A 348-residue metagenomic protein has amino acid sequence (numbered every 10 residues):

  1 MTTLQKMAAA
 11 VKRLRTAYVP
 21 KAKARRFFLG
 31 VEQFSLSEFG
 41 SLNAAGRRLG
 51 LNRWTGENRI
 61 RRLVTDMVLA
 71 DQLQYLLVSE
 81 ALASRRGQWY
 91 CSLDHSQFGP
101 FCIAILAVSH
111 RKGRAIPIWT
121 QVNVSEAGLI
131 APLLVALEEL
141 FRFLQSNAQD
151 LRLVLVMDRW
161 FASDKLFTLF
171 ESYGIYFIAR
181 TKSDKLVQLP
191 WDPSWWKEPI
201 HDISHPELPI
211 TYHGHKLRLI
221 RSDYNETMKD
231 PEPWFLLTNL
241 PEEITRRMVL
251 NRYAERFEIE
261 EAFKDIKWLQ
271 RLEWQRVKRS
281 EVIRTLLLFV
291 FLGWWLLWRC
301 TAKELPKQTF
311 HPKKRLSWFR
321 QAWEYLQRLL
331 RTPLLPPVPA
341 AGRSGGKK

Functional and structural regions predicted by a protein language model:
M1-F39, Q74-Y75, S84-W89, P100 (+1 more regions): Single, function-defining residue in the core of a domain
S37-R47: Short, charged amphipathic recognition helices of the HTH superfamily and cognate SANT/SANTA-like modules
L49-R59: Short, basic interhelical loop/turn and adjoining N-cap of the next helix at nucleic-acid- or acidic-partner-contacting
R59-V64, E281-V282: Short linear loop/turn motifs
L63-V78: Short, basic alpha-helical nucleic acid-contact segments in DNA-binding proteins and DNA transaction factors
S92-A104: An active-site-proximal beta-strand-loop segment
